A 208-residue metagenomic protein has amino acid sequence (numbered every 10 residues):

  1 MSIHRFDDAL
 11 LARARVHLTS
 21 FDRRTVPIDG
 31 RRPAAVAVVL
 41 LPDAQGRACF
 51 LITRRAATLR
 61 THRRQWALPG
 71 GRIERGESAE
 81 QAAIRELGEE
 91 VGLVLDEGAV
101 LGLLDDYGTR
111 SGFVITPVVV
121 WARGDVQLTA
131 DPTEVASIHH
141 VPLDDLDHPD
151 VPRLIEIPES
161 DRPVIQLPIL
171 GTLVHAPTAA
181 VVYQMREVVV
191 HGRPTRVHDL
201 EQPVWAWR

Functional and structural regions predicted by a protein language model:
M1-A67, R72-E89, L93-Q127, V135 (+1 more regions): N-terminal leader/linker segments that precede catalytic domains of diphosphate-processing enzymes
A130-I169, V204: NUDIX/MutT-family hydrolases
